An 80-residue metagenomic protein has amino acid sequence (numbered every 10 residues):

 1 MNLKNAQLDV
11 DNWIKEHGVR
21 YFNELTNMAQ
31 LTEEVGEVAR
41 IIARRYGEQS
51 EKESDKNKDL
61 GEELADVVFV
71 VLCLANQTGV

Functional and structural regions predicted by a protein language model:
M1-L64, V68-V80: Flexible "arm" and connector segments at domain edges
